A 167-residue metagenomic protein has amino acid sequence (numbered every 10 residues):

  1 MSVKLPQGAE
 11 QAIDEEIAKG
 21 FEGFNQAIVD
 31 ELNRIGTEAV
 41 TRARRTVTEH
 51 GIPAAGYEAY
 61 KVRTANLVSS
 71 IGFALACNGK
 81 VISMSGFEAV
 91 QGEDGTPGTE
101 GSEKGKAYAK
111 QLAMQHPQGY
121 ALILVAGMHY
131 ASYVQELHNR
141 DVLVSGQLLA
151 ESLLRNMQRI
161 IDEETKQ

Functional and structural regions predicted by a protein language model:
M1-G23: N-terminal, Lys/Arg- and Ser/Thr-rich interaction peptides
E10, T64, L154-M157: Alpha-helix initiation and N-capping motif
K19-A131: Short, low-complexity, charged/polar segments at coil/turn and helix-coil boundaries
E136-Q167: Protruding loop/beta-arch "assembly-hinge" segments enriched in small, turn-prone residues
